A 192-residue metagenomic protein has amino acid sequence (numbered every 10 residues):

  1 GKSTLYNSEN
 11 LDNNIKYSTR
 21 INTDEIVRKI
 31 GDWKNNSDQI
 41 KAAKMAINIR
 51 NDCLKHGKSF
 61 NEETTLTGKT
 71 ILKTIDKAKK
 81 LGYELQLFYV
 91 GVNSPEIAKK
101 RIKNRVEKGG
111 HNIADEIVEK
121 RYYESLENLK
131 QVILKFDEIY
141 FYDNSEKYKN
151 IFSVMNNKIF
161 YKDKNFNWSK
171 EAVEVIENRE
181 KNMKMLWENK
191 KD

Functional and structural regions predicted by a protein language model:
S3: Walker A/P-loop
N7-K58: Conserved substrate/cofactor phosphate-moiety recognition/catalytic segment in nucleotide-dependent phosphotransferases
T19-I21, Q86-F88, Y140-Y142, F152: Hydrophobic/aromatic beta-strand patches that form the interior of the parallel beta-sheet core in alpha/beta enzyme
E25-V27, T67, G91-I97, E146-Y148: Conserved nucleotide-binding/hydrolysis micro-motifs of P-loop NTPases
S37-K41, E63, I117-E119: Short, flexible loop segments at the rims of nucleotide/cofactor-binding pockets, characterized by
K41-V92, S125, Y140: Glycine-rich phosphate-binding loop used to anchor ATP phosphates in small-molecule kinases, encompassing both
Y83-Q131: A glycine- and Lys/Arg-enriched "phosphate-lid" helix/loop adjacent to the NTP-binding pocket of small-molecule kinases
V132-D192: NTP-dependent small-molecule kinase module
